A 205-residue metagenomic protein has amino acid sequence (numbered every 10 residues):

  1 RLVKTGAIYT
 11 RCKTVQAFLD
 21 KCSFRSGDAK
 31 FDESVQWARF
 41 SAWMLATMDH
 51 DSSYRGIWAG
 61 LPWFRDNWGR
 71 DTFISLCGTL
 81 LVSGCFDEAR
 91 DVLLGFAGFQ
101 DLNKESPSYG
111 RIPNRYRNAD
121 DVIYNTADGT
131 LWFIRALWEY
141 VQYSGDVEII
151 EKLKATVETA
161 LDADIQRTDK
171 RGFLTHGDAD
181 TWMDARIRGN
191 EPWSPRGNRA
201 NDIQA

Functional and structural regions predicted by a protein language model:
R1, L61, N103, P107-W132 (+3 more regions): The feature captures the catalytic groove of carbohydrate-active enzymes
R1-R65, V147-I149, E158-I165: Acidic/polar, glycine-enriched structural segments that form the non-catalytic walls/loops of the carbohydrate-binding
D20-F24, R55-P62, R70-G78, R115-A119: Glycine- and acidic
D20-S26, F73-F86, W132-I149, A205: Well-ordered alpha-helical scaffold segments within catalytic/enzyme domains
G27, F64-R65, L81-V82, V122-T126: Short secondary-structure transition/capping motifs
D32-W43, F86-A97, I134, W138-V141 (+1 more regions): Hydrophobic core segments within long, regular secondary-structure runs in both alpha- and beta-rich folds
V35, G69-T72, T130, Q204: Short runs of predominantly hydrophobic/aromatic residues within well-ordered alpha helices that form helix-helix
P62-N103: Alpha-helical support elements that line or immediately flank enzyme active sites and cofactor-binding pockets
